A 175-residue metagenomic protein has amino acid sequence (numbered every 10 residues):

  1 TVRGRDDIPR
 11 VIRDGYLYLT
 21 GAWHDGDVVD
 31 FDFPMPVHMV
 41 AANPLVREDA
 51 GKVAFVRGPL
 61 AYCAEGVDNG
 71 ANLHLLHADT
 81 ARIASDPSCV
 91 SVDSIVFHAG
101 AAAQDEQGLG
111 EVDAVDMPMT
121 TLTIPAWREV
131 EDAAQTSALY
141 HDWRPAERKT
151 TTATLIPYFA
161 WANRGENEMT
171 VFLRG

Functional and structural regions predicted by a protein language model:
T1-G4: Beta-strand-rich binding/interaction modules
I8, I12, G21-H24, V28-G175: C-terminal beta-rich recognition modules with glycine/proline-rich loops and embedded aromatic residues
Y16-Y18: Short, surface-exposed beta-strand/beta-hairpin micro-motifs centered on an aromatic residue
